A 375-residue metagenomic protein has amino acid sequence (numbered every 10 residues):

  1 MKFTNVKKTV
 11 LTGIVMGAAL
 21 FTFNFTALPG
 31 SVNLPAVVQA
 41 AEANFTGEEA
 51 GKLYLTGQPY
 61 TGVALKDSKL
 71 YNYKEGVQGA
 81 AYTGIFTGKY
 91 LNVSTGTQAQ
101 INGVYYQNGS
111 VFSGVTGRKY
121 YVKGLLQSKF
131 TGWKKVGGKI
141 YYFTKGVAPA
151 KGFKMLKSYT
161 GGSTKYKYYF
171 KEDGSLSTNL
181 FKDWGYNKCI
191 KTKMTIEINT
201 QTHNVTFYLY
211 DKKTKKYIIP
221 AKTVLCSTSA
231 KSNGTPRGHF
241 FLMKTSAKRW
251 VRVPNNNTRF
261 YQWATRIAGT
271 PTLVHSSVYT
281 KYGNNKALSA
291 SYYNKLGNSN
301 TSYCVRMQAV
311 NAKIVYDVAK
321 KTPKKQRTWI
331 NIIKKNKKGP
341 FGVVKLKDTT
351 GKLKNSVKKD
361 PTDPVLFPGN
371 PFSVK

Functional and structural regions predicted by a protein language model:
M1-V6: N-terminal secretory signal peptides that target proteins for export/translocation
K7-G13, T22-T192: Extracellular adhesion/carbohydrate-binding repeat motifs centered on closely spaced tryptophans
T9-A19, G238, M243: Hydrophobic alpha-helical targeting segments used for export or membrane insertion
L53, H203-L209, I330-I332: Short polybasic amphipathic segments
G146, D173, D211-K213, N336: Solvent-exposed strand-loop boundary residues in beta-sheet-rich modules
T160-K165, K212-I219, T322-K324: Short, solvent-exposed loop/turn segments that connect beta-strands within catalytic domains and beta-strand-rich
W184-A287: Gly/Pro-biased beta-strand-loop elements
R249-K375: Exported/periplasmic cell-wall-interacting domains
